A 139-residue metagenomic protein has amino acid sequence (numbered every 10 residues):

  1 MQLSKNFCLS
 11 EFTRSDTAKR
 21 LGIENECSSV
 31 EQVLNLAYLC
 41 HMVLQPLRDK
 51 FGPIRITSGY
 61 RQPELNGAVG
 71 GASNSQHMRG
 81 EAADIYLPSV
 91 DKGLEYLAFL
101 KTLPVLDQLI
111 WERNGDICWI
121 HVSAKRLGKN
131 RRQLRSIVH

Functional and structural regions predicted by a protein language model:
M1-R48, S136-H139: Extracytoplasmic cell-surface/polysaccharide-interacting catalytic and binding patches
C27-S28, I54-Y60, D91-Y96: N-terminal start-of-chain detector that recognizes signal peptides and the immediate post-cleavage beginning
Q32, L36-V43, L65, E81 (+2 more regions): Amphipathic alpha-helical interface surfaces
H41-G70: Extended, low-complexity, intrinsically disordered C-terminal regulatory tails of eukaryotic serine/threonine kinases
F51, M78-A82: Short connector loops at helix/strand junctions that flank enzyme active sites, especially segments positioning acidic
N74, R79, L87-H139: Catalytic cores and adjacent binding grooves of peptidoglycan-active enzymes
